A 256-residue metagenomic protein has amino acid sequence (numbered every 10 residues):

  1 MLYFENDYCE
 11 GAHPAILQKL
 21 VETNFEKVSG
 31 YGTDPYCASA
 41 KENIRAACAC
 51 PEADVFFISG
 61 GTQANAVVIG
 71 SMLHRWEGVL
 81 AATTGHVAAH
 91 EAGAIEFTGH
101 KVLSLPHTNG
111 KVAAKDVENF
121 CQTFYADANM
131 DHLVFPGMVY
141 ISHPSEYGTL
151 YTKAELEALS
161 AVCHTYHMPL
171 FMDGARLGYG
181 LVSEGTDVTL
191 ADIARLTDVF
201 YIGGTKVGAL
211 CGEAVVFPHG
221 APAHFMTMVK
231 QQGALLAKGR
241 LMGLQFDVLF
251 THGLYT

Functional and structural regions predicted by a protein language model:
Y3-E5, V55-S59, A81-A82, I141 (+3 more regions): General beta-strand structural signal in soluble alpha/beta enzymes
H13-G61, T83-A88, A94: Conserved N-terminal alpha-helix of the aminotransferase class I/II PLP-enzyme fold
E52-L73, L103-G110: Conserved core of the PLP fold type I
S71-A89, E118: Conserved PLP-anchoring active-site segment centered on the Schiff-base-forming lysine
G99-E146, Y151-A158: PLP-dependent aminotransferase-class I/II
L150, T189-T256: Active-site C-terminal subdomain of aminotransferase-like
Y151-S183: Catalytic PLP-binding core of fold-type I/II PLP enzymes
